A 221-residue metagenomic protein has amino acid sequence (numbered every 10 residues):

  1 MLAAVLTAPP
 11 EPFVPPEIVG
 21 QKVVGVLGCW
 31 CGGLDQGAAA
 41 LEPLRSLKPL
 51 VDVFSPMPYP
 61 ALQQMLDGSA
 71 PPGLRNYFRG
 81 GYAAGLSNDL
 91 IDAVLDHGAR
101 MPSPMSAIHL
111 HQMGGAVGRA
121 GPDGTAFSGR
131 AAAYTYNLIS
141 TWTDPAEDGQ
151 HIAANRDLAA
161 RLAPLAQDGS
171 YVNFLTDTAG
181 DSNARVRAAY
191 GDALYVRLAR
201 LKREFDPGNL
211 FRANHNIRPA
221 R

Functional and structural regions predicted by a protein language model:
M1-R221: Soluble FAD-dependent oxygen oxidases
